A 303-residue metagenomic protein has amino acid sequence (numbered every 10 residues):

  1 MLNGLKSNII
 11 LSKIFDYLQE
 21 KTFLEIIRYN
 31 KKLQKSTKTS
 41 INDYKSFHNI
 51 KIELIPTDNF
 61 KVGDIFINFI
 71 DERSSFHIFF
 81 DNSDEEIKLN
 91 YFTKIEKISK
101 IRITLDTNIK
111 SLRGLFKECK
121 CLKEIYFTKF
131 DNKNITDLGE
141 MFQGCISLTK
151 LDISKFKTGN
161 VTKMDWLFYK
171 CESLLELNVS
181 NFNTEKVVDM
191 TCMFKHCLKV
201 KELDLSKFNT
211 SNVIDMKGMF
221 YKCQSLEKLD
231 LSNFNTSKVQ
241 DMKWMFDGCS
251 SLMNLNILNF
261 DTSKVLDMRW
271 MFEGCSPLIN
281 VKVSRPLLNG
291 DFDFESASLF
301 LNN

Functional and structural regions predicted by a protein language model:
M1-I135, K157, I279-N303: N-terminal capping/linker segments that flank leucine-rich repeat
L5-I9, I27-K31, T104-R113, K129-E140 (+6 more regions): Short, solvent-exposed linear patches
L18-T22, D204, D230: Short coil/turn residues that cap or connect secondary-structure elements
N108, K120-K123, N134-I135, I146-K150 (+10 more regions): Canonical position 11/12 of the leucine-rich repeat
F116, M141-F142, L167-C171, M193-F194 (+3 more regions): Periodic small-residue-enriched repeat registers in elongated scaffold domains
L175, L198, L258, L266 (+1 more regions): Leucine-biased recognition of intrinsically disordered, low-complexity hydrophobic segments
